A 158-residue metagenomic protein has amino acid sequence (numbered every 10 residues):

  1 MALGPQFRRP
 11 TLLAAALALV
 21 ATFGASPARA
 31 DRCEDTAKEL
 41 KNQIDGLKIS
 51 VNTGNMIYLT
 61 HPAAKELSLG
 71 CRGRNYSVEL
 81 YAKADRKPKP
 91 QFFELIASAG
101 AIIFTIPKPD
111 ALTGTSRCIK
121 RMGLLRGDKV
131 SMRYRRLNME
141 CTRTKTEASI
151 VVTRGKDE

Functional and structural regions predicted by a protein language model:
A2-A15: Bacterial N-terminal signal peptides that target proteins for export
A14-T22: Bacterial N-terminal signal peptides
G24-A30: Sec/Tat signal peptide C-region and signal peptidase I cleavage site
A28, I49-M56, T105-R135: Short glycine-rich, low-complexity/disordered patches
A30-S50: Short N-terminal segments immediately surrounding and downstream of signal-peptide cleavage
E39-L40, S77, L124, E147: Secreted/processed peptides and extracellular or luminal domains of membrane proteins
N52-E94, K129-E158: Amphipathic N-proximal alpha-helical interface segments
R72-M122: Long, charged/polar, surface-exposed segments that mediate recognition or autoinhibition
